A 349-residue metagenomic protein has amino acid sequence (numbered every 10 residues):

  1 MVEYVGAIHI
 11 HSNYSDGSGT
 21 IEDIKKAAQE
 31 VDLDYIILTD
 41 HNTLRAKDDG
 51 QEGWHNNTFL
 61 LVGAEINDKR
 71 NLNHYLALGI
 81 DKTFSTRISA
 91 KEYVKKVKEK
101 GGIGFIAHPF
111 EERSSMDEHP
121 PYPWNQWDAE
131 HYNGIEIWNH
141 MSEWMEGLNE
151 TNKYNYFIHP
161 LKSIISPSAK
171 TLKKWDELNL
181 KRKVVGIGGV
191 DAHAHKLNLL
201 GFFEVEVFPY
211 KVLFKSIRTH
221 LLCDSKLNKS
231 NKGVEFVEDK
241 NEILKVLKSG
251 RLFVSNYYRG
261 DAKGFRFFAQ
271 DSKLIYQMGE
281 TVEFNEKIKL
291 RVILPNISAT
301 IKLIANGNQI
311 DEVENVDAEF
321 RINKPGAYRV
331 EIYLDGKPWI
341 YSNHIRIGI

Functional and structural regions predicted by a protein language model:
M1-E3, D23, R182-G186, V190-I349: C-terminal functional module detector
M1-N152, I165-K181, G189, H195 (+3 more regions): A metal-dependent hydrolase metal-coordination microenvironment
Y154-Y156: Short glycine/proline- and charge-enriched loop/turn segments that cap or connect secondary-structure elements
